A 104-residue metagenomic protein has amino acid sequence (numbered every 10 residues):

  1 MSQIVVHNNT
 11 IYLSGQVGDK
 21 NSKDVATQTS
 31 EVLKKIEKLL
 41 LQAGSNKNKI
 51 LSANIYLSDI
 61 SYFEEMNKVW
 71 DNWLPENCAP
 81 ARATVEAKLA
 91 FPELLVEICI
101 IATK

Functional and structural regions predicted by a protein language model:
M1-K104: Short, polar/acidic, helix-capping and beta-turn segments at strand->helix junctions that line the mouths
